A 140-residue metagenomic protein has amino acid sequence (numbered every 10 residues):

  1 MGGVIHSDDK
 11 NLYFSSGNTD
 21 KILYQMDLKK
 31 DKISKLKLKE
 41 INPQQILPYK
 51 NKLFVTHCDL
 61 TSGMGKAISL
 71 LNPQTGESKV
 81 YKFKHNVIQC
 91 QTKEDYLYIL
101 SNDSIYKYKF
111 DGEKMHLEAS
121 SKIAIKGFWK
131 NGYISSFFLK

Functional and structural regions predicted by a protein language model:
M1-D9, L38-K50, F83-D95, I125-K140: Repeated scaffold domains used in trafficking and secretory/extracellular systems, primarily beta-propellers
V4, G17, C58, N102-D103 (+1 more regions): Surface loops and adjacent helix of pleckstrin homology
D8-D9, S16-T19, K29, Y49 (+4 more regions): Short loop/turn segments that connect beta-strands within the blades of beta-propeller domains, predominantly WD40
F14, V55-H57, I99: Residue position within the beta-strands of beta-propeller blades
D20-Q25, S62-S69, S104-K109: Structural motif
M26-D31, L71-G76, K109-E113: Short loop/turn segments that connect beta-strands within beta-propeller blades
D31-L38, G76-K82, H116-G127: A short beta-strand motif characteristic of beta-propeller blades
L100-K140: Blade-level signature of beta-propeller repeat domains, shared across WD40, Kelch, NHL, RCC1 and BNR/Asp-box propellers
